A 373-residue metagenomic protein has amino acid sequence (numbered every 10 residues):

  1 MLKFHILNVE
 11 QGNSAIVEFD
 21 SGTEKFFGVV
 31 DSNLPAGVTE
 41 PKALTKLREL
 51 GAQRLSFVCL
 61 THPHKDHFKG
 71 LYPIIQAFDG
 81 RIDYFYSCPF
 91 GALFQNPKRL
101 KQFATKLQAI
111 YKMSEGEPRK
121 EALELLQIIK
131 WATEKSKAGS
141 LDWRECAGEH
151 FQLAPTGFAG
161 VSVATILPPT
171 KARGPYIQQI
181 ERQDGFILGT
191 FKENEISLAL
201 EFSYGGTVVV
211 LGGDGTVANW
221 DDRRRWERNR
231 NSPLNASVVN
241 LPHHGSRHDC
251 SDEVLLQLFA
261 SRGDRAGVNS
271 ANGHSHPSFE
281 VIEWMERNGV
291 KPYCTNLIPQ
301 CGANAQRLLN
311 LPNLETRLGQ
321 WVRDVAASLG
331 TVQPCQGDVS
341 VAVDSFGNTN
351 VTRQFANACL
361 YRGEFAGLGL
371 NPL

Functional and structural regions predicted by a protein language model:
M1-F4, F68-G212, T216-A218, V290-L373: Flexible, acidic/histidine-containing loops and adjacent segments that form or flank the divalent-metal
M1-R54, K192-A218: Conserved beta-strand hairpin/beta-sheet module of binuclear metal-dependent hydrolase folds, prominently
N8, V17, D31, H62 (+8 more regions): Divalent metal-coordination and catalytic microenvironments
Q11-N13, A36-G37, P63-K69, A92-Q95 (+4 more regions): Active-site environment of divalent metal-dependent phosphoester hydrolases
A15-V17, L71-I75, S251-L258: Histidine-anchored nucleotide/phosphate-binding helix
K25-F27, P35-S87, N229-R247, A260-A266: Active-site metal-binding motif and surrounding structural segment of the metallo-beta-lactamase
V29-V38, I180-G185, S246-D249, S270: Acidic/histidine-rich helix-loop elements that form or flank divalent-metal/phosphate-binding sites at the catalytic
R228-V322: Long, structured stretches of catalytic cores involved in phosphate-ester chemistry, encompassing
